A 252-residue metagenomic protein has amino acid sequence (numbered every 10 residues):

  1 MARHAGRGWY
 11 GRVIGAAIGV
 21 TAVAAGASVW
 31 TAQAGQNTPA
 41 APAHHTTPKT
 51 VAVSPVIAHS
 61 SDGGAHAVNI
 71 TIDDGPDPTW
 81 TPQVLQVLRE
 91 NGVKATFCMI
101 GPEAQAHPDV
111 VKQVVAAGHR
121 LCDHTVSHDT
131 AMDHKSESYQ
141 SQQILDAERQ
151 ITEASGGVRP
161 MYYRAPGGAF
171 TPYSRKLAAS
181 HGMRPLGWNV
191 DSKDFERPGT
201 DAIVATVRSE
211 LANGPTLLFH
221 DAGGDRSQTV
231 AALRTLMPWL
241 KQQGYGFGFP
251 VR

Functional and structural regions predicted by a protein language model:
M1-I70, D77-E90, K112, T235-R252: N-terminal pre-catalytic segment of deacetylase/amide-hydrolase enzymes
H44-K135, Q143-D146, Q150, P160: Active-site beta->alpha N-cap acidic-glycine motif
G75-P82, Q105, S138-S141, G168 (+2 more regions): Soluble non-cytosolic domains of exported or imported proteins
Q83-V84, D109-V110, Y173-L177, A232: A short acidic, amphipathic alpha-helical/loop segment
L85-T96, R120, E137-G168, K176 (+2 more regions): CE4/NodB-like, metal-dependent polysaccharide N-deacetylase domain that modifies extracellular/periplasmic N-acetylated
G101-A104, S127-T130, P166-A169, D191-D194 (+1 more regions): Short histidine/acidic/glycine/proline-rich micro-motifs that form metal- and phosphate-coordinating active-site loops
A169-E210, G244-R252: His/Asp/Glu-enriched short active-site or ligand-binding loop at hydrolase and phosphoryl-transfer sites
